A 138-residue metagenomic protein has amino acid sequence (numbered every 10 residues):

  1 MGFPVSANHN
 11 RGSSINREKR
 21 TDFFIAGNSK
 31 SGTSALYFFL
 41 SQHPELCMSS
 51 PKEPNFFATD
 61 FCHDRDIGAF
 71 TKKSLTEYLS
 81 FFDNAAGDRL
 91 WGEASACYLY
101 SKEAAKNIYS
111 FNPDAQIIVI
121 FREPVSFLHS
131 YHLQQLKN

Functional and structural regions predicted by a protein language model:
M1-S95, L99, N107-I120, P124-N138: PAPS-dependent sulfotransferase catalytic core
